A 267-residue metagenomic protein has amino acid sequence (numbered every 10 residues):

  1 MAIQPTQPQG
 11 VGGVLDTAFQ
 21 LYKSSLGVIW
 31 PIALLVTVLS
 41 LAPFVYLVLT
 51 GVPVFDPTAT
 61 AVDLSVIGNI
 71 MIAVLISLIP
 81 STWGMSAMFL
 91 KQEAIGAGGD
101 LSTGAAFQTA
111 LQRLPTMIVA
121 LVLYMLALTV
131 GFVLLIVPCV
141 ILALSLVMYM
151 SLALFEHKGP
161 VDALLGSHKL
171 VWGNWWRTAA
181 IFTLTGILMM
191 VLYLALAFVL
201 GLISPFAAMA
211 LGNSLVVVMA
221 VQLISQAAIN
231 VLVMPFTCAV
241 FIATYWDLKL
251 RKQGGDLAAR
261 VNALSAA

Functional and structural regions predicted by a protein language model:
M1-V11, L15-T17, L250-A267: Low-complexity, intrinsically disordered extramembrane tails and loops of integral membrane proteins
M1-V54, T103, C139-A210, S214-Q226: Nonpolar helix-loop interface/hinge motif
A2-Q7, D63-A97, M125-G166, W175 (+1 more regions): Selective recognition of hydrophobic, aromatic-rich stretches within alpha-helical transmembrane segments of polytopic
F19-A33, A73-A105, F182: Cytosolic-side membrane-entry/anchor segment at the start of a transmembrane helix
I29, L101-V122, G166: Interfacial transmembrane-helix boundary/kink motif in multi-pass membrane proteins
A33, Q112-M117, L121, L170 (+2 more regions): Membrane-embedded alpha-helical bundles of multi-pass transporters/translocases, especially carrier/permease families
P53-V66: Perimembrane loop-to-helix junctions flanking transmembrane segments
R113-V130, G186-V191: Selective transmembrane-helix segments that form parts of the transport pathway or gating/packing helices in multipass
